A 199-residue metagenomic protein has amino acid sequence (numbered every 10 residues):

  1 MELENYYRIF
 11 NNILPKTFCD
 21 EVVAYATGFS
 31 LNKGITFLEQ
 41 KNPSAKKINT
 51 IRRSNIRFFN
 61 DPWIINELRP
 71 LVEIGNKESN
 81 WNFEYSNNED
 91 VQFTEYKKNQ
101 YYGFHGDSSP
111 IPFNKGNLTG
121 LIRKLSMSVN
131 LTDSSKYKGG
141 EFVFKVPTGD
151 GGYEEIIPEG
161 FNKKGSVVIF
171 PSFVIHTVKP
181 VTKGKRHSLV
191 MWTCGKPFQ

Functional and structural regions predicted by a protein language model:
M1-I169, F173-Q199: Fe(II)/2-oxoglutarate oxygenase catalytic core
